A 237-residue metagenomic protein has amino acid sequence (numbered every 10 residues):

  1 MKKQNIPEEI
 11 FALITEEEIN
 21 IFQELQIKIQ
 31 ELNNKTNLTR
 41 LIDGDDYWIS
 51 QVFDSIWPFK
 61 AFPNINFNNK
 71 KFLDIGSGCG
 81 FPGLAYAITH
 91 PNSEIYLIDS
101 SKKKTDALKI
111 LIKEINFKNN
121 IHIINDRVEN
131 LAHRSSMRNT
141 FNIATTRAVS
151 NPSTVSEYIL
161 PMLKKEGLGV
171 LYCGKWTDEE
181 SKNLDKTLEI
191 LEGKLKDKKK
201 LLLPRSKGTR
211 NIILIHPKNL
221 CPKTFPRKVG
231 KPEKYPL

Functional and structural regions predicted by a protein language model:
M1-N69, L73, I110-F117: Class I SAM-dependent transferase core
I42, N125-D126, D197-K199: Short loop/edge segments at beta-strand edges and connector loops that shape dinucleotide/nucleotide cofactor-binding
I56-A148, S156: Conserved SAM/SAH cofactor-binding pocket of Class I
K104-D106, T177, S181: Short alpha-helix immediately C-terminal to the canonical SAM-binding loop
K109-E114, S181-L191: Active-site-proximal loop->helix
T154-L168: A short glycine-rich, Lys/Arg-flanked "PGG" loop and its adjoining helix->strand segment in the class I
E166-W176: Conserved beta-strand signature within the Rossmann-like core of class I S-adenosyl-L-methionine
D185-L237: SAM/dcSAM-binding transferase cores
